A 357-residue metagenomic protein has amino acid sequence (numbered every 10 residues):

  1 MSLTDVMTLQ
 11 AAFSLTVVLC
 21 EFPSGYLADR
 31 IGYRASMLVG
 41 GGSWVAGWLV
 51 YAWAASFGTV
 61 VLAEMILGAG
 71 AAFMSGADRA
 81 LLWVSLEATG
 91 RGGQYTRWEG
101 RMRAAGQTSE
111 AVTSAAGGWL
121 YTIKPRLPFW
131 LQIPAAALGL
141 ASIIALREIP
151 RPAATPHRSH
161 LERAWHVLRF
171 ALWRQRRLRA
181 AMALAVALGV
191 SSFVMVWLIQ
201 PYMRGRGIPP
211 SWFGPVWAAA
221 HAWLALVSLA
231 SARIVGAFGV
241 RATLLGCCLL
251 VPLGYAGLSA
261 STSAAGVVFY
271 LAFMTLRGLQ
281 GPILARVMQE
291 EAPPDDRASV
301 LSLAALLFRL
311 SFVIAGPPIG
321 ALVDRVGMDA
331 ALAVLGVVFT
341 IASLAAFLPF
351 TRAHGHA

Functional and structural regions predicted by a protein language model:
M1-D5, W197-S211: Short amphipathic helix-loop junctions that connect adjacent transmembrane helices in Major Facilitator Superfamily/SLC
S2, G32-Y33, S56, K124-P125 (+4 more regions): A helix-boundary/kink motif common to multi-pass secondary transporters, especially Major Facilitator Superfamily
L3, F57, V61, A164 (+3 more regions): Primarily residues marking transmembrane-helix entry/exit sites
L9-Y26, A35, G40-S43, T59 (+7 more regions): Substrate-agnostic recognition of the 12-TM MFS/MFS-like secondary transporter fold
G42-A55, L249-T262: C-terminal ends and interior cores of transmembrane alpha-helices in multi-pass membrane transporters/permeases
P125, Q132-S159, L348-A357: Helix-loop junctions on the cytosolic side of multi-pass membrane transporters, especially the intracellular loop
R147-A183: Juxtamembrane intracellular "pre-TM" segments in multi-pass secondary transporters
P156-H157, R169-Q175, R206, L258-A260 (+1 more regions): Helix-boundary and loop/linker segments of multi-pass membrane transporters
